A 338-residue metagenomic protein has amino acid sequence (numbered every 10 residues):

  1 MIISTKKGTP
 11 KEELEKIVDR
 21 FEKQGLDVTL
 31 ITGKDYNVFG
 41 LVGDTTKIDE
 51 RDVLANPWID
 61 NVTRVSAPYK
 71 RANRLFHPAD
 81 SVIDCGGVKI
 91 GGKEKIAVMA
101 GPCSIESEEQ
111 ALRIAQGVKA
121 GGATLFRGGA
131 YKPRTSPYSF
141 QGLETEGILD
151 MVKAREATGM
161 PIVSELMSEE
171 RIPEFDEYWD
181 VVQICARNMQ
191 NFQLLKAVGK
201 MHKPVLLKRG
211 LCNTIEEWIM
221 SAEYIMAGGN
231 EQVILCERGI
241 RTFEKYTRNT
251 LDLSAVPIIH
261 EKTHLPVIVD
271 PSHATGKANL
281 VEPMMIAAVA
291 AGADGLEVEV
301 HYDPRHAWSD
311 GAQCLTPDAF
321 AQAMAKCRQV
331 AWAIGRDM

Functional and structural regions predicted by a protein language model:
K6, L143, G159-E170, D180-F192 (+3 more regions): Catalytic beta/alpha-barrel core
K7-G8, K95-R113, P137-Q141, P161-E165 (+3 more regions): Active-site mouth loops of central-metabolism enzymes
A67-M99, A325, W332-M338: N-terminal amphipathic alpha-helix/helix-capping segment at the start of soluble metabolic enzymes
R74-S81, S136-D150, E170-R171, A186-H202 (+3 more regions): Active-site-adjacent beta->alpha loops and helix N-cap segments on the catalytic face of soluble alpha/beta enzymes
I96-P102, T124-G128, I162-S164, D180-I184 (+4 more regions): Hydrophobic faces of well-ordered beta-strands that scaffold small-molecule active sites in alpha/beta enzyme cores
R127-T145, H301-C314: Glycine-rich, proline-tolerant flexible connector loops at the mouths of alpha/beta enzymes
F140-S164, A197-P204, L253-I268, Q313-D337: Alpha-helix-loop-beta-strand connector modules within alpha/beta enzyme cores
M201-V300: Catalytic alpha/beta core domains of metabolic enzymes, predominantly
